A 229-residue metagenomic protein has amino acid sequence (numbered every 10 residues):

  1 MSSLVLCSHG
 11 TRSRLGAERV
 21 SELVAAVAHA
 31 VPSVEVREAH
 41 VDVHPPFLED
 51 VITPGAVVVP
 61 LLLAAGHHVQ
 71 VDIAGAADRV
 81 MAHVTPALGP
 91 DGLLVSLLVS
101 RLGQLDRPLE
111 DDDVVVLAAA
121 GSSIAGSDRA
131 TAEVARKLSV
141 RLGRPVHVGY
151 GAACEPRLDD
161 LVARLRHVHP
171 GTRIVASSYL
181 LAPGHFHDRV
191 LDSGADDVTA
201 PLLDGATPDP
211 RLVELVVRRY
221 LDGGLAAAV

Functional and structural regions predicted by a protein language model:
M1-V229: Active-site-proximal alpha-helix that buttresses catalytic centers in soluble enzyme cores
